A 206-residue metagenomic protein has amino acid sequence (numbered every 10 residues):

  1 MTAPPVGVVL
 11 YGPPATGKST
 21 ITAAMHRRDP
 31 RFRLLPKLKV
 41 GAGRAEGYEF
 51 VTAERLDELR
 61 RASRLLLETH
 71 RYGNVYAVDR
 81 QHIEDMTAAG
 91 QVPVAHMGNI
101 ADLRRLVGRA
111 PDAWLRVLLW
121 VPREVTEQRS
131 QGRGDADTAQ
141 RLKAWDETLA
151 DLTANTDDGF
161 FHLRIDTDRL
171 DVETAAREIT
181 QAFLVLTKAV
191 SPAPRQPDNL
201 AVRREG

Functional and structural regions predicted by a protein language model:
L10: Hydrophobic anchor at the beta1->P-loop junction of P-loop NTPases
P13: P-loop (Walker A) phosphate-binding loop of NTP-binding proteins
T16: ATP-binding Walker
S19: Walker A/P-loop
R27-P36: Post-Walker A helix-loop "phosphate-sensing" segment adjacent to the P-loop in P-loop NTPases
K39-N99: ATP-dependent small-molecule kinase phosphotransfer cores that center on conserved nucleotide phosphate-binding segments
V94-G98, R109-G132: Conserved phosphate-donor/acceptor-positioning beta-strand/loop module used by diverse small-molecule
G132-V185, V190-G206: Small-molecule kinase domains that catalyze NTP-dependent phosphoryl transfer to phosphate-bearing small molecules
